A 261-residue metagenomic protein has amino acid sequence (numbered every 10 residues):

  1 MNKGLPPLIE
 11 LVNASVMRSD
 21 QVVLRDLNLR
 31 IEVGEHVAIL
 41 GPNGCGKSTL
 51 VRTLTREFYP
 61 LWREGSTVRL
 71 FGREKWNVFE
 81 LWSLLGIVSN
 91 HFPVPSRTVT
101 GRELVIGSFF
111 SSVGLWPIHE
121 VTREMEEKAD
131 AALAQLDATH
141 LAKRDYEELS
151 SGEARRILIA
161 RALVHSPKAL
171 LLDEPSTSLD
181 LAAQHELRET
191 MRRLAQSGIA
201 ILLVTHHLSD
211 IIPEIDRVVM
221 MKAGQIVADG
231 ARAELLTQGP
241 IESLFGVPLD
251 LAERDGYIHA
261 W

Functional and structural regions predicted by a protein language model:
I106, V121-L141: Conserved ABC ATPase "signature" region
D145-L149, E153: Conserved ABC ATPase signature
S166: Conserved catalytic motifs of ABC-family nucleotide-binding domains
L170-E174: Catalytic Walker B motif of ABC-type/P-loop ATPase nucleotide-binding domains
T205-H206: H-loop/switch region of ABC-family ATPase nucleotide-binding domains
E242-W261: ABC ATPase nucleotide-binding domains
